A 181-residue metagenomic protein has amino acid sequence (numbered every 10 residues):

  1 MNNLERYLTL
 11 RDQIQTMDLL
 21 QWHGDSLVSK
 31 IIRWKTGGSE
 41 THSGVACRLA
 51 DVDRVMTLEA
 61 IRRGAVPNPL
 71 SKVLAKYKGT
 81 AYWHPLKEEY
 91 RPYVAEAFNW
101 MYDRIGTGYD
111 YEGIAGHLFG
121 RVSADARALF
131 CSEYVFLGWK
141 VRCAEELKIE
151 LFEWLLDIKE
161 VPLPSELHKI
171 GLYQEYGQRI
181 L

Functional and structural regions predicted by a protein language model:
M1-L181: Cysteine-nucleophile amide-bond enzymes
